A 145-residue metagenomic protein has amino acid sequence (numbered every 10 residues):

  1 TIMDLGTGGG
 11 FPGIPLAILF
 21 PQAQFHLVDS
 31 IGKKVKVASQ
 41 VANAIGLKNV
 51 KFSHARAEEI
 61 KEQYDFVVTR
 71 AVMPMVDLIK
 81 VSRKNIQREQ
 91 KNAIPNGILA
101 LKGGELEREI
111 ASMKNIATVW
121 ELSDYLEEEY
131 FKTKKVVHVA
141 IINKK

Functional and structural regions predicted by a protein language model:
T1-T69, I79: Conserved SAM/SAH cofactor-binding pocket of Class I
G8, A71-P74, L106: Short glycine-rich anion-binding loops that position phosphate/pyrophosphate groups of nucleotides and phosphorylated
I18-Q24, I86-R88, A93: Conserved S-adenosyl-L-methionine
Q24, N49-K51, G97, T118-E121: Conserved beta-strand segments of alpha/beta enzyme cores
V41-A42, I86, A117: Conserved hydrophobic residues forming the short capping helix/wall of the S-adenosyl-L-methionine
M75-N85: A short, conserved alpha-helix within the catalytic core of class I
Q90-E107: Conserved beta-strand signature within the Rossmann-like core of class I S-adenosyl-L-methionine
G103-K145: Active-site capping/gating segments
